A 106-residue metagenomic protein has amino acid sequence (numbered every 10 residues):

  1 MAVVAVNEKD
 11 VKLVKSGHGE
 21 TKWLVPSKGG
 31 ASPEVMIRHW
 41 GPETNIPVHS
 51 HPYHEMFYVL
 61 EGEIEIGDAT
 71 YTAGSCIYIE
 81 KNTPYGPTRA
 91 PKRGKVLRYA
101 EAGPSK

Functional and structural regions predicted by a protein language model:
M1-S32: A short, N-terminal "cap"/entry segment at the start of jelly-roll beta-barrel domains of the cupin/DSBH fold
G19-W23, A31-H51, A69-A73, E80-P84: Conserved short histidine dyad/triad with adjacent acidic residue
K28-G30, P52, P91: A generic beta-sheet turn/junction motif
M36-W40, L60-G62, L97: Short, well-ordered beta-strand segments in beta-rich or mixed alpha/beta enzyme and ligand-binding folds
P52-I64: Glycine- and acidic-residue-biased ligand/ion/polar-headgroup-sensing regions
L60, S75-C76: Aromatic/pi-system hotspot detector in well-structured domains
E65, I77-Y78: A short, conserved beta-strand element in the Rossmann-like catalytic core that flanks the donor/metal-binding loop
T70-T72, K81-K106: Ligand-binding loop in jelly-roll beta-barrel domains
